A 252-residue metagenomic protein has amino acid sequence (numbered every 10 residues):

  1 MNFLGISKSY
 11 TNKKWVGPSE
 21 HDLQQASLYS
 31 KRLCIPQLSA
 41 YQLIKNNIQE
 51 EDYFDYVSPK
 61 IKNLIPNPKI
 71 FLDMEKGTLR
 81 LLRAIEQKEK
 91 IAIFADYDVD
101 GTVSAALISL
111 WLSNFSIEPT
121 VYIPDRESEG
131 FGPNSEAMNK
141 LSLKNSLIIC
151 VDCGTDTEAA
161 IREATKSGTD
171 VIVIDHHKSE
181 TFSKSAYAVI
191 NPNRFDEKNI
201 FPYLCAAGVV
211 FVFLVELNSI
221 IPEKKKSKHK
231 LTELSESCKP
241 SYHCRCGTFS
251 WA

Functional and structural regions predicted by a protein language model:
M1-A252: Replace "Mg2+/Mn2+-dependent" with "divalent metal-dependent
